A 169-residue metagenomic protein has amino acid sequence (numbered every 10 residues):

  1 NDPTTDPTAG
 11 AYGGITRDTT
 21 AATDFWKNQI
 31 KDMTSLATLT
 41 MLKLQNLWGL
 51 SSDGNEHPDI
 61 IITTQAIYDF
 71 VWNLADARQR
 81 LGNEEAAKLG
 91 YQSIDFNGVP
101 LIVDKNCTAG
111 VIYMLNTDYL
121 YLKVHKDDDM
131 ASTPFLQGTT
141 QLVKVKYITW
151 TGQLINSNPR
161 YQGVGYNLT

Functional and structural regions predicted by a protein language model:
N1-T169: Core alpha/beta structural scaffold of self-assembling particle/tube/pore-forming proteins
